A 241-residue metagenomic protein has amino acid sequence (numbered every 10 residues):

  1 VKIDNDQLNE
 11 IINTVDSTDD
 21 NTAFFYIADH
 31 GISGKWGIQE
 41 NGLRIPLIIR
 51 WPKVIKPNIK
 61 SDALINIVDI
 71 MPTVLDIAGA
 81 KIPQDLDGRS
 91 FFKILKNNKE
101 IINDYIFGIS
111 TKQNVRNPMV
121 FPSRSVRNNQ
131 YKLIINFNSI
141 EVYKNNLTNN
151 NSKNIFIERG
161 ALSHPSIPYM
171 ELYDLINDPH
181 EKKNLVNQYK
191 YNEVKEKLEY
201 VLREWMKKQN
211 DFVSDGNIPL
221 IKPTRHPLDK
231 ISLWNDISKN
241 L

Functional and structural regions predicted by a protein language model:
V1, I55-L64, I77-Q84, T111-P122 (+2 more regions): Active-site rim elements
V1-F25, V54, I77: A long, amphipathic alpha-helix that forms part of the scaffold/cap immediately adjacent to metal-dependent active
K2-N9, I65-P72, L86-R89, N128 (+5 more regions): A structural signal for well-ordered alpha-helical segments within the folded catalytic domains of diverse enzymes
N9, N13, G34-N103, R124: Substrate-binding rim/cap in mid-to-C-terminal beta-strand-loop elements of soluble/periplasmic
T14-T18, T73-I77, I94, N98 (+2 more regions): Structured segments of extracytoplasmic/periplasmic soluble domains in secreted or envelope-associated proteins
D29-G31: Active-site metal-binding loops of divalent metal-dependent hydrolases
R44, A161-Y169, L175-H180, L185-L241: Long, internal low-complexity/basic segments
A78-E171: C-terminal cap/loop subdomain of S1 sulfatases and analogous C-terminal strand-loop tails that border
